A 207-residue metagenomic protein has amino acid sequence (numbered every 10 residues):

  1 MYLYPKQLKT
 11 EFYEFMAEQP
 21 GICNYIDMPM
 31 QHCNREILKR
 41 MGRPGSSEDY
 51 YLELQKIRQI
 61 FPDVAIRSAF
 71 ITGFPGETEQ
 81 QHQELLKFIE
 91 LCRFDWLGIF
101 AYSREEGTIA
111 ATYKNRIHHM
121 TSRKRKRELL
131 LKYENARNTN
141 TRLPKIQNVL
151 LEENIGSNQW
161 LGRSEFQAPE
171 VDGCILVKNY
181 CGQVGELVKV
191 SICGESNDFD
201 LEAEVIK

Functional and structural regions predicted by a protein language model:
M1-Q80, L91: Conserved SAM/AdoMet-binding glycine-rich loop
Y2, M30-H32, S68-T72, A101 (+4 more regions): Active-site proximal loops enriched in glycine and acidic residues that flank catalytic Cys/His/Asp and coordinate
M16-A17, L85, K114-I117: Short, hinge-like loop/turn segments at secondary-structure boundaries
M28, A69, I89, L97 (+3 more regions): Conserved, mostly hydrophobic/aromatic
N34-R40, E106-Y113: A short acidic, helix-capping loop that chelates divalent metal ions and anchors anionic groups
Y50, H82-L85, S122: Aromatic/hydrophobic pocket-lining residues that form the small-molecule binding cavity in soluble enzyme cores
W96-S103: Internal alpha/beta loop-helix hairpins
T112-K207: Terminal RNA-binding accessory module
